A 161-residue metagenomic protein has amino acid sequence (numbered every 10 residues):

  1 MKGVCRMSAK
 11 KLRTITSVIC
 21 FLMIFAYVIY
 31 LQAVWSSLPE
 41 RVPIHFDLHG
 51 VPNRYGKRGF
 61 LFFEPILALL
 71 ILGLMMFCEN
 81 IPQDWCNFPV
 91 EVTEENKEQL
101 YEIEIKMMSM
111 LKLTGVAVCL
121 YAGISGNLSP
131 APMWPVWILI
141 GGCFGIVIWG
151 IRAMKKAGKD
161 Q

Functional and structural regions predicted by a protein language model:
M1-R6: Short, Lys/Arg-enriched N-terminal segments with co-localized hydrophobic residues within the first ~10-30 amino acids
S8-M23, L61: Alpha-helical transmembrane segments and their helix-start/interface "positive-inside/aromatic belt" motifs in integral
T16-C20, L74-E79, E104-G115: Select subsegments of transmembrane alpha-helices in polytopic membrane proteins, especially boundary-proximal
Q32-F62: Active-site and channel-lining beta-strand-loop segments that bind or position nucleotide-derived/phosphorylated
V34, I71-V90, I151-G158: Membrane-water interface of transmembrane alpha-helices
V51-I71, I103-S109: Interfacial helix-start motif at the membrane-water boundary
P89-E104: Short membrane-interface loop/juxtamembrane segments of multi-pass integral membrane proteins
Y121-G126, P132-Q161: Alpha-helical transmembrane segments and their immediate juxtamembrane interface regions
